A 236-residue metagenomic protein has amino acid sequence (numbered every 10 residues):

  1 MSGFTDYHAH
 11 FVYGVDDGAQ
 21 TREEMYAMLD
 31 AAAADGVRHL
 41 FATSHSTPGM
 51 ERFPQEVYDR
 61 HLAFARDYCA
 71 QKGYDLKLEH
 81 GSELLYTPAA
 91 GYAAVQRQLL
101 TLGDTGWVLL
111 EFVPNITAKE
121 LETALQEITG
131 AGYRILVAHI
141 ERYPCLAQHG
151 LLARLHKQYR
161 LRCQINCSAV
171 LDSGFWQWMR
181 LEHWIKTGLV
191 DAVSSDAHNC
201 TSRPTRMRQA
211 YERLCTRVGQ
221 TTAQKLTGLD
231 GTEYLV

Functional and structural regions predicted by a protein language model:
M1-Y74: An N-terminally biased module of ancient metal coordination in phosphate/nucleic-acid-related enzymes
F4-Y7, F41-T43, E79-S82, L136-A138 (+2 more regions): Active-site neighborhood of phospho(di)ester-bond hydrolases with catalytic His/Asp-centered motifs
F11-R22, V108-I116, V170: Active-site mouth loops of central-metabolism enzymes
A33, T129, I185-K186: Non-catalytic positions within long, well-ordered alpha-helices that form the structural scaffold/packing of enzyme
H45, L189-T205: Short acidic/histidine-rich active-site segments
E51-Q164: Extended substrate/RNA-proximal surfaces in nucleic-acid metabolism proteins
M207-V236: Mid-to-C-terminal alpha-helical segments outside catalytic/metal-binding sites
